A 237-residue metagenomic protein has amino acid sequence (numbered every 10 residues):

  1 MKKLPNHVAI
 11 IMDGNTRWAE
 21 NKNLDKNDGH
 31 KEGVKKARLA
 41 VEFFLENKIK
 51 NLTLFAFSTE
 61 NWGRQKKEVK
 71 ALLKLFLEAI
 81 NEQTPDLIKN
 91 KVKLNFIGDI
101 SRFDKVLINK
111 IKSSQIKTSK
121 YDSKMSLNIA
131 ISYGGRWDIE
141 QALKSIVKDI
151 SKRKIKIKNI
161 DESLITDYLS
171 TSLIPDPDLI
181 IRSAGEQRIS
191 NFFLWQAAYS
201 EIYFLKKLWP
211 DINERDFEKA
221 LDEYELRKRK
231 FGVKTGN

Functional and structural regions predicted by a protein language model:
M1-N237: Flexible, compositionally biased loop and terminal segments
